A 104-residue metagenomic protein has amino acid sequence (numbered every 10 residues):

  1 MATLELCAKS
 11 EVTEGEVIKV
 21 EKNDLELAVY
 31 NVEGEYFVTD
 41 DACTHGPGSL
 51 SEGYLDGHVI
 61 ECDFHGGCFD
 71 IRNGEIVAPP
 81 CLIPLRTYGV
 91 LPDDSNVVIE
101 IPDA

Functional and structural regions predicted by a protein language model:
M1-G57, D70-I71, E75, P84-A104: N-terminal pre-ligand scaffold of iron-sulfur
C43, C62-H65: Short cysteine clusters
V59-E61, P80-L82: Short loop/turn motifs at secondary-structure junctions and domain boundaries
